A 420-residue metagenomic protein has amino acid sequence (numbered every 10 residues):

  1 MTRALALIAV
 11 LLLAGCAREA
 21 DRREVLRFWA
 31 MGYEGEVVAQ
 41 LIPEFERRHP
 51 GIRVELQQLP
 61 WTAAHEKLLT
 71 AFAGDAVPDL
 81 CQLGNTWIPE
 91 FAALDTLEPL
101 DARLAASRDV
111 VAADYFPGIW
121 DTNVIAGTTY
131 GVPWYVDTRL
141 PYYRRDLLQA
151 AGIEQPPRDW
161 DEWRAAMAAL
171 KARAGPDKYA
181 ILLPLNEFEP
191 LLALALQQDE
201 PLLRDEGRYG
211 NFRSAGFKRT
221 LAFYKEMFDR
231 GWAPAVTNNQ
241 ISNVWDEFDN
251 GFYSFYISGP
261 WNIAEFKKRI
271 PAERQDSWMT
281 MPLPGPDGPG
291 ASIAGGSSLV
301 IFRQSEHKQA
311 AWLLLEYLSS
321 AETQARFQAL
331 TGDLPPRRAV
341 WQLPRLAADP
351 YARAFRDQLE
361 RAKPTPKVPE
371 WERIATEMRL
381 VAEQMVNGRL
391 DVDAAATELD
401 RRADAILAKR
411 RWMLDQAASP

Functional and structural regions predicted by a protein language model:
R22-Y33, I52-Q57, D79-L80, Y130 (+2 more regions): Short, well-ordered beta-strand elements
Y33-R53, M378, A396: Short, polar/charged alpha-helical segment
E44-G118, Q149-R158, E247, F252-F255 (+2 more regions): Extracytoplasmic "Venus flytrap"/periplasmic binding protein-like
R53, Q149, D229, D357-P420: Conserved C-terminal helix/tail region of periplasmic/extracytoplasmic solute-binding proteins
N85-L140, L192, Q275-M281, R345-D357: Hinge/lid segment of periplasmic solute-binding proteins
T96, A105, P260-Q275, G285-L380 (+1 more regions): C-terminal lobe and pocket-closing loops of periplasmic/extracytoplasmic Venus-flytrap solute-binding proteins
I125-W134, R139, R164-G210, Y253: Extracytoplasmic/periplasmic solute-binding protein
M167-A169, G207-T237, L283: Glycine-centered hinge/linker elements that transmit conformational signals in sensory and ligand-binding systems
